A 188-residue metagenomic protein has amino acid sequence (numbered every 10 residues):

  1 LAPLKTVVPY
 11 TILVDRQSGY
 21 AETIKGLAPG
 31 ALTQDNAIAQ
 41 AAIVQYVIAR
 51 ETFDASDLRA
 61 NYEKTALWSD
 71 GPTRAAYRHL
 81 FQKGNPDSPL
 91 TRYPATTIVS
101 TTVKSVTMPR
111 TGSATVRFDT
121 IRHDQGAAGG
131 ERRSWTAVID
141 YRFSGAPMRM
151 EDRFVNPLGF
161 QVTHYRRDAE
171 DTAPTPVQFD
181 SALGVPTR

Functional and structural regions predicted by a protein language model:
L1-Y10, R16-A37, A41, E51 (+1 more regions): Structured, amphipathic secondary-structure segments that form assembly/contact surfaces in multi-subunit
